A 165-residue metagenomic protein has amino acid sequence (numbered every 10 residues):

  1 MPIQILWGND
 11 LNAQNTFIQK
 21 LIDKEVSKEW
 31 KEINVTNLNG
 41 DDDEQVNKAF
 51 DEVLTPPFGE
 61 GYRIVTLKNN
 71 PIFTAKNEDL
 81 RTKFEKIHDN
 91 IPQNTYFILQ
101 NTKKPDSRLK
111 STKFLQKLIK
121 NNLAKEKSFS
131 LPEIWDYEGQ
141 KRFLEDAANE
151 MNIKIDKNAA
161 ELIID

Functional and structural regions predicted by a protein language model:
M1-D165: Conserved beta/loop motifs at nucleotide-recognition and modification sites
